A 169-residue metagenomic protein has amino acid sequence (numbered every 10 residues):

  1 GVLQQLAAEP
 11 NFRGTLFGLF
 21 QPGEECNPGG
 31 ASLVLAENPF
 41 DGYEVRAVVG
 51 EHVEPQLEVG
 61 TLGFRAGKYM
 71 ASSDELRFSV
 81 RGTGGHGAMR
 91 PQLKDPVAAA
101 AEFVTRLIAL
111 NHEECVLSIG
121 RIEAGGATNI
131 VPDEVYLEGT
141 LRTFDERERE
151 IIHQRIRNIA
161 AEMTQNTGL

Functional and structural regions predicted by a protein language model:
G1-L3: DPxDG-like acidic metal-binding loop motif
L6-R121, G126-I130: Histidine/acidic-residue-rich, glycine-tolerant segments that coordinate divalent metal ions
V97-L169: Metal-dependent amide/peptide-bond hydrolase catalytic core, centered on the "pita-bread" metallohydrolase fold
